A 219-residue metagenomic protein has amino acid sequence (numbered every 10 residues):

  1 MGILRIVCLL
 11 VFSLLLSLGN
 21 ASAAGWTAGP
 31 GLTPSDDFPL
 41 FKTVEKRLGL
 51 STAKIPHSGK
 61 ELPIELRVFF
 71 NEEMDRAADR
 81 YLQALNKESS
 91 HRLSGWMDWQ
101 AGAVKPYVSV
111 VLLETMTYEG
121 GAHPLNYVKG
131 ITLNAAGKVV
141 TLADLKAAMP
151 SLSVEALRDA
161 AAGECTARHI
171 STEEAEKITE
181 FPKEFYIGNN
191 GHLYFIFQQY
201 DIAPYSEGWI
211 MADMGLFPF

Functional and structural regions predicted by a protein language model:
M1-V7: Positively charged n-region of N-terminal signal peptides that target proteins for export
V7-S17: Bacterial N-terminal signal peptides
A21-F219: Compositionally biased intrinsically disordered regions enriched in Thr/Gly
